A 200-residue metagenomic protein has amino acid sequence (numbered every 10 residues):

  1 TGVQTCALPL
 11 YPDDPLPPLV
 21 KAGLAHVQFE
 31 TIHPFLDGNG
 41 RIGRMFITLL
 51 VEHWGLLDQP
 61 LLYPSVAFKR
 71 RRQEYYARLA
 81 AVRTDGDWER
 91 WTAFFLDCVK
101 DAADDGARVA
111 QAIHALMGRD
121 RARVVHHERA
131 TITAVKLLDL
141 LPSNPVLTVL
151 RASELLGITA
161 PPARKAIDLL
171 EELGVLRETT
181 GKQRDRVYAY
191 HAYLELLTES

Functional and structural regions predicted by a protein language model:
T1-C6: Positively charged, low-complexity/disordered segments
A7-Q111: Phosphate/pyrophosphate-binding active-site loops
C98-R129, T133: Conserved alpha/beta core segments of nucleic-acid transaction machinery
A130-T131, E178-S200: Short, cationic-aromatic polyanion-contact patches
L138, S143-L156: Short acidic, hydrophobic short linear motifs in intrinsically disordered regions
L141, A163-L173, Y188: Basic amphipathic alpha-helical segments that dock to polyanions
V146, E172-E178: Short hinge/loop at the helix->beta-strand junction immediately C-terminal to the helix-turn-helix recognition helix
G157-I158, L176: The short coil/loop that forms the "turn" connecting the two helices of the helix-turn-helix
